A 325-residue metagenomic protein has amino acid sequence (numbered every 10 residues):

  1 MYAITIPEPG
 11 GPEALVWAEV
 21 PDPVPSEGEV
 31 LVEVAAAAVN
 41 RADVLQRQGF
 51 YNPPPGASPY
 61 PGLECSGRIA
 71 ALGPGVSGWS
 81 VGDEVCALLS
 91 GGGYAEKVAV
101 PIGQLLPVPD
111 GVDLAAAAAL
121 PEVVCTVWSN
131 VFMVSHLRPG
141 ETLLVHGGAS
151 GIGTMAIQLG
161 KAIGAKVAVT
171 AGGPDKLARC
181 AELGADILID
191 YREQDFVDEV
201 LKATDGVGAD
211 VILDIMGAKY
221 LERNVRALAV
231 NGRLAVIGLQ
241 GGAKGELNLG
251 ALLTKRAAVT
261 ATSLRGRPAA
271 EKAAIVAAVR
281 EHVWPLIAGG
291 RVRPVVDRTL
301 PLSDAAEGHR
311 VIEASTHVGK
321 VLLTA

Functional and structural regions predicted by a protein language model:
I4, G289-R298, A306-A325: C-terminal capping/lid region of NAD(P)-dependent oxidoreductase domains
P21-A38, F50-G92: Glycine-rich beta-strand-centered segment in the early N-terminal region that forms part of a ligand/cofactor-binding
L45, G78, E84-A149: NAD(P)H dinucleotide-binding glycine-rich loop of Rossmann-like/cofactor-binding domains, especially the beta1-alpha1
E84, T142, K166, G232-R233 (+1 more regions): Short glycine-centered segments of the SAM/dcSAM-binding site in methyltransferase folds
A118-E193: Mid-domain Rossmann-like dinucleotide-binding core that forms the NAD(H)/NADP(H) cofactor-binding site
G148, M216, L239: NAD(P)H cofactor-binding loop motif with strongest signal on the N-terminal glycine-rich segment
A171, K219-R291, T324-A325: Glycine-rich phosphate-binding loop and adjacent beta-alpha segment of Rossmann(oid) nucleotide-cofactor-binding
F196-G206: Short amphipathic alpha-helix with an adjacent loop that forms part of the alpha/beta core around
